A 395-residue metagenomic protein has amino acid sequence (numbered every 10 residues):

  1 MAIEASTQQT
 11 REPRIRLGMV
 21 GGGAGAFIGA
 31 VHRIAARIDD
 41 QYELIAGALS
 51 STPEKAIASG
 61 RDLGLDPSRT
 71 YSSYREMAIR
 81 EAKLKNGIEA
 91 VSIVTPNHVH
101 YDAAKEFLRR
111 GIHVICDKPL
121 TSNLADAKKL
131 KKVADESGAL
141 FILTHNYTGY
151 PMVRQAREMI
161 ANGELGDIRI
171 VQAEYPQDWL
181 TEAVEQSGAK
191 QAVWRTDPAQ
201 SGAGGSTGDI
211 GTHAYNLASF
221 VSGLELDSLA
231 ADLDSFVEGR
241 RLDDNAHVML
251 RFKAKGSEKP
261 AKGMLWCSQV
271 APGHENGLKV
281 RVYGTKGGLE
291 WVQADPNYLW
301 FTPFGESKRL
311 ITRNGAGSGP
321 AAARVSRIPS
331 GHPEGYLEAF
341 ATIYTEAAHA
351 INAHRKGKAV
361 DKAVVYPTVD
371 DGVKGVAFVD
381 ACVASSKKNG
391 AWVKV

Functional and structural regions predicted by a protein language model:
M1-P13, E182, A189-K190, D209-G305 (+4 more regions): Contiguous beta-strand/loop segments that form the cofactor/metal-binding neighborhood of enzyme cores
A2-L65: N-terminal Rossmann-like dinucleotide-binding module
Q8-P13, A139, G166-I170, A384-V395: C-terminal capping/lid region of NAD(P)-dependent oxidoreductase domains
S51-P53, Y101, L140: Catalytic cores of eukaryotic secretory-pathway lumenal/extracellular enzymes that build and remodel glycoconjugates
R69-V133: Beta-loop-alpha module in the N-terminal Rossmann-like domain of NAD(P)-dependent dehydrogenases, especially those
C116, S122, F141-L143, Q172 (+1 more regions): Hydrophobic residues in well-ordered beta-strands that form the structural core
L140, Y147-R240, L299, N389: Predominantly a Rossmann-like dinucleotide-binding segment in NAD(P)-dependent oxidoreductases
S307-V395: C-terminal helical cap and adjacent loop that interface with cofactors, partners, or active-site loops
